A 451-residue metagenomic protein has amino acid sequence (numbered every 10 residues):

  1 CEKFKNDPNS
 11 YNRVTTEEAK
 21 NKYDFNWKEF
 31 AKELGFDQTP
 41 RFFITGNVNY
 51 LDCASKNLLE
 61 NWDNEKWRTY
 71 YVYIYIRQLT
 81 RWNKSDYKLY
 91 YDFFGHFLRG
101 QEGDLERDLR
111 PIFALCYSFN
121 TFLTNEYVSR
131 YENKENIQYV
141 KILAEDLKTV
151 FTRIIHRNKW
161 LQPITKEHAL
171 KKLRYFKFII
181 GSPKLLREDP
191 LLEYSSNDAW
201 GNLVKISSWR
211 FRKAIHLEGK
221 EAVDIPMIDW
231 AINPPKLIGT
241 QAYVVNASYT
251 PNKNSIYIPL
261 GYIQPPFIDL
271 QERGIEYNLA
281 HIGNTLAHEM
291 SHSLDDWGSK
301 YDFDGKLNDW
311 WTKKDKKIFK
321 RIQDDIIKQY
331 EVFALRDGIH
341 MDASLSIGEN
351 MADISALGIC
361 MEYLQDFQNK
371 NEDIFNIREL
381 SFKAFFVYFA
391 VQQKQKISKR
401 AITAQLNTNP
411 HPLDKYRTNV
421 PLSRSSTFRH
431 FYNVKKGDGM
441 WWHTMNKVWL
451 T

Functional and structural regions predicted by a protein language model:
C1-L147, P183-L186, S195-G219: Noncatalytic, helix-rich "gating/capping" subdomain that lines the substrate-entry/channel surface of large enzyme
E17-K22, K141-G283, M290-T451: Zinc-dependent metallohydrolase catalytic domains
